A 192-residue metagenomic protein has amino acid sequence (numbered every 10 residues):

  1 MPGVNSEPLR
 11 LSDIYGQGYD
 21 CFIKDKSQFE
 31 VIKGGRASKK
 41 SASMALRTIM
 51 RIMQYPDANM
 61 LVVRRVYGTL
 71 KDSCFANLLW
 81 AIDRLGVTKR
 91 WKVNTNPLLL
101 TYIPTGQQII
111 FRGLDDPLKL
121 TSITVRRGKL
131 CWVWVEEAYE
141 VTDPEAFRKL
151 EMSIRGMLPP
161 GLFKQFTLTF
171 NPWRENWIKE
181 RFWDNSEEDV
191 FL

Functional and structural regions predicted by a protein language model:
M1-L192: Phosphate/NTP-binding elements of NTP-utilizing enzymes
